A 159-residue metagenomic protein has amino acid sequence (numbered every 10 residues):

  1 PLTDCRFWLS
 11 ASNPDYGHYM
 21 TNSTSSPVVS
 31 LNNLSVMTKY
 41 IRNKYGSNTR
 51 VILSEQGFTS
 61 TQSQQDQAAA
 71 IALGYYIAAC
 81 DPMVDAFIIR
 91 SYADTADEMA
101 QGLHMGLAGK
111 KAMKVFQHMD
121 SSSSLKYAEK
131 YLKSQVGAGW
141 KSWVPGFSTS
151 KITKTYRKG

Functional and structural regions predicted by a protein language model:
P1-S30, S47-T59, M83-D85, R90: Aromatic- and acid-rich polysaccharide-binding/catalytic face of secreted or lumenal carbohydrate-active enzymes
T24-V36, Q67-G74: Well-ordered, non-membrane alpha-helical segments in soluble/globular domains
N33-N48: Active-site neighborhood of glycoside hydrolase catalytic domains
S63-G159: Aromatic-rich peripheral "rim/lid" segments of glycoside hydrolase catalytic domains that contact and position glycan
